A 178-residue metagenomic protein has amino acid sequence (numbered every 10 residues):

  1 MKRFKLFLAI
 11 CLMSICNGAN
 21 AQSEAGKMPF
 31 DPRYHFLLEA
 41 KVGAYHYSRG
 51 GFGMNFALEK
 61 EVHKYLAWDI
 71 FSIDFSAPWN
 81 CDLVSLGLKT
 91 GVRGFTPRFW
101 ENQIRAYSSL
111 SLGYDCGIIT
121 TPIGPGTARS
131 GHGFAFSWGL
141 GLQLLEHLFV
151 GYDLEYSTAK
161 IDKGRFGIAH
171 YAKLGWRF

Functional and structural regions predicted by a protein language model:
M1-R33: Cleavable N-terminal export/targeting peptides
M28-A44, A106-L112: Transmembrane beta-strand segments of Gram-negative outer membrane beta-barrel proteins
P29, Y45-Y47, E59, C81 (+3 more regions): Alpha-helix initiation/capping motif
P32-F36, S48-M54, D82-L88, I104-A106 (+2 more regions): Residues that define the transmembrane beta-barrel architecture of outer-membrane proteins
L37-E61, F75-S76: Long, hydrophobic N-terminal alpha-helical segment
V42-G43, A77-W79, P122-A128, S157-D162: Extracellular loop and loop/strand-boundary signature of outer-membrane beta-barrel proteins
N55-G124, L144, L148, Y171-F178: Gram-negative (and chloroplast) outer-membrane scaffold detector with strong preference for beta-barrel transmembrane
S130-F178: A generic hydrophobic-segment detector
